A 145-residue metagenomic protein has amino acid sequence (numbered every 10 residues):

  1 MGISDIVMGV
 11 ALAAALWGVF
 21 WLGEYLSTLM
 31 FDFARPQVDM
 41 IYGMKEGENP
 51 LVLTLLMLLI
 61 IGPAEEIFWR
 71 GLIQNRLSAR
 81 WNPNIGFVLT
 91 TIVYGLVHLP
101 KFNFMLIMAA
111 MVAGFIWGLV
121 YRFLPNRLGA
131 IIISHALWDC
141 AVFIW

Functional and structural regions predicted by a protein language model:
M1-I61, A79: Juxtamembrane helix-loop-helix connectors linking adjacent transmembrane helices in multi-pass membrane enzymes
E46-W145: Transmembrane helix-loop-helix hairpins at the membrane interface of multi-pass integral membrane proteins
